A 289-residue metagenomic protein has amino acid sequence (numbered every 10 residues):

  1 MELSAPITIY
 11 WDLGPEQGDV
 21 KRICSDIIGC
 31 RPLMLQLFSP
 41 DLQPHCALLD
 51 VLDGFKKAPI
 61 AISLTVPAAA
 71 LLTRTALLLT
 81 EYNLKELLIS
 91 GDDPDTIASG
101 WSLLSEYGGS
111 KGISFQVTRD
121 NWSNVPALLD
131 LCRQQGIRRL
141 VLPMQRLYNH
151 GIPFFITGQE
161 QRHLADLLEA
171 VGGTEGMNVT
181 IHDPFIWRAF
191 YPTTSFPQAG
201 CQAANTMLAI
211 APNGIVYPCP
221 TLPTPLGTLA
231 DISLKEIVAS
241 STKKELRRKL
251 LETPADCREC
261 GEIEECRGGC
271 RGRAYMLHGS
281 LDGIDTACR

Functional and structural regions predicted by a protein language model:
A5-G18, C30-H45, K56-L71, L79-A98 (+2 more regions): Core AdoMet radical
D12-G18, A204, C257-E259, I263-E264: Cysteine-centered iron-sulfur cluster-binding motifs in ferredoxin-type domains/subunits of redox enzymes
I23, I27, F55, L78-L79 (+3 more regions): Generic structural signal for hydrophobic
D26-F38, I284-R289: Short Fe-S-cluster ligation motifs
P44-L49, P153: Active-site core of PLP-dependent enzymes with the aminotransferase class I/II
A47-V51, L72-T80, V125-L131: Distinct, well-ordered alpha-helical segments
K85-M207, P212, Y217, T221 (+1 more regions): Radical SAM enzyme [4Fe-4S]-AdoMet core and its adjacent flexible, acidic and glycine-rich loops/tails across
P223-R289: Flexible mid-to-C-terminal extensions adjoining Fe-S/redox cofactors in radical SAM and related proteins
